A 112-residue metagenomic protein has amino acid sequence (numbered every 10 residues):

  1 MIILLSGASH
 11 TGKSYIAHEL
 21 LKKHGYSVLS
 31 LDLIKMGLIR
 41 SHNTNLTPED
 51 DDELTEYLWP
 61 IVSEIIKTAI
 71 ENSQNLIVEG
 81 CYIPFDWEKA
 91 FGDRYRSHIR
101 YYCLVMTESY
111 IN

Functional and structural regions predicted by a protein language model:
I2: Walker A (P-loop) ATP-phosphate-binding motif of ABC ATPase nucleotide-binding domains
L5: Hydrophobic anchor at the beta1->P-loop junction of P-loop NTPases
A8-S9: The conserved Walker
G12: Conserved glycine(s) of the Walker
Y15-I61: Conserved substrate/cofactor phosphate-moiety recognition/catalytic segment in nucleotide-dependent phosphotransferases
L54-H98, Y102-M106: Glycine-rich phosphate-binding loop used to anchor ATP phosphates in small-molecule kinases, encompassing both
S109-N112: Switch/connector loops and helix/strand junctions flanking conserved nucleotide-binding motifs in nucleotide-processing
